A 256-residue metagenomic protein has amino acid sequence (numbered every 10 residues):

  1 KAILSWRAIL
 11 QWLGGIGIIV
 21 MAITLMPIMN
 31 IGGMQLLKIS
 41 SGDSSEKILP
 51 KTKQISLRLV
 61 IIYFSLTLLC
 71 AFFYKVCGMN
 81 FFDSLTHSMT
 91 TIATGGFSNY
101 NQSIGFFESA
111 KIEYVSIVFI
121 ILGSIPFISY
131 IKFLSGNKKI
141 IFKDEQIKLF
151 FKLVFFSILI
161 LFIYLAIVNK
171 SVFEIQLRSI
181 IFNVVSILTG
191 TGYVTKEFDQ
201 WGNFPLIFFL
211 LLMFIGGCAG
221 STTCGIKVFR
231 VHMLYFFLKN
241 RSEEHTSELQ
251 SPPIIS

Functional and structural regions predicted by a protein language model:
K1-S247, S256: Membrane-proximal intracellular helices of multi-pass ion channels
